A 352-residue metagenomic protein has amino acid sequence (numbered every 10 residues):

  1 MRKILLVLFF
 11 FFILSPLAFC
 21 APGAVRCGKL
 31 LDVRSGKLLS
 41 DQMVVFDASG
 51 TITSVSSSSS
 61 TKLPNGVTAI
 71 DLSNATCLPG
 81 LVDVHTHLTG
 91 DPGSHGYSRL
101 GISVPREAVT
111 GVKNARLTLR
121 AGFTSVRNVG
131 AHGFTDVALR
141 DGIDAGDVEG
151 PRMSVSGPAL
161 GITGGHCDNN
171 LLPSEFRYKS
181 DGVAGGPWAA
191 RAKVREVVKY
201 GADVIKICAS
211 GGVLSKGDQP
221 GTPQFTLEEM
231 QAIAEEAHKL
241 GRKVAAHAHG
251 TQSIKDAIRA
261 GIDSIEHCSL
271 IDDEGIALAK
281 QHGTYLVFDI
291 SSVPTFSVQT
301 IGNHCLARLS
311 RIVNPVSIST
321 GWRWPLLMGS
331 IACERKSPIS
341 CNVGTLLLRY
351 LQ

Functional and structural regions predicted by a protein language model:
V7-P16: Bacterial N-terminal signal peptides
A18-G23: Boundary at the C-terminal end of the N-terminal hydrophobic targeting segment
L30, S35-L78: Histidine-rich, glycine-flanked metal-binding segment
A75-D147, T163-H166, N170-P173, E228 (+2 more regions): Metal-associated gating/positioning segment near the N- to mid-region
Y97-V109, P173-A192, K243: Active-site mouth loops of central-metabolism enzymes
T110-D136, G150-A159, A202-S215, K243 (+2 more regions): Divalent metal-dependent hydrolysis catalytic cores, especially in the metallo-beta-lactamase
T163, C208-L309, G321, L327-M328: Active-site core of metal-dependent hydrolases
N303-Q352: N-terminal low-complexity segments that are often proline-rich with Ser/Thr-Pro
